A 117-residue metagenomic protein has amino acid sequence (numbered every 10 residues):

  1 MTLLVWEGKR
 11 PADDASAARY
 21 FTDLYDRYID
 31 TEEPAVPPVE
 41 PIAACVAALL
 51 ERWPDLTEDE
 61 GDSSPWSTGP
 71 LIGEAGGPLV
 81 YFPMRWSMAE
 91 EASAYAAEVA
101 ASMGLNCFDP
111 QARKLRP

Functional and structural regions predicted by a protein language model:
M1-P117: Acidic (Asp/Glu-rich) sequence patches and key acidic residues that form negatively charged surfaces used
